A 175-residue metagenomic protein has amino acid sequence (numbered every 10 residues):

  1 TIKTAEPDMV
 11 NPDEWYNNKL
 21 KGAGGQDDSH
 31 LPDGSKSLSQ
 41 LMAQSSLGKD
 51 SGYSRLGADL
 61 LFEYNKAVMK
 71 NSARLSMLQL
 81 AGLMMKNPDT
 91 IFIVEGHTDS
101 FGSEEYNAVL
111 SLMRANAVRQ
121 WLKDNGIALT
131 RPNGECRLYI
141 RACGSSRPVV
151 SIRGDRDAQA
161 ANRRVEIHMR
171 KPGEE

Functional and structural regions predicted by a protein language model:
T1-I91, R156, K171-E175: Periplasmic peptidoglycan-binding/tethering modules of Gram-negative envelope proteins
F92-H97: Glycine- and acidic-rich phosphate- and metal-coordinating loops
T98-E175: Periplasmic OmpA-like peptidoglycan-binding domain that tethers envelope proteins to the cell wall
